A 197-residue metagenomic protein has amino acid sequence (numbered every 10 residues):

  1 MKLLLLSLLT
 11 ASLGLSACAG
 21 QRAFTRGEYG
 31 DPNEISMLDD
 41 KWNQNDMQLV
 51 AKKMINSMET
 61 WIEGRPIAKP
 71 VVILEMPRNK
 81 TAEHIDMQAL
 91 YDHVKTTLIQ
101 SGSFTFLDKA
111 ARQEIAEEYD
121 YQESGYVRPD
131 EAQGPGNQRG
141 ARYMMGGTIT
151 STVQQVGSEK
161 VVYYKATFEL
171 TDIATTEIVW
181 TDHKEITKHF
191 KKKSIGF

Functional and structural regions predicted by a protein language model:
L4-L13: Sec-dependent N-terminal signal peptides
L15-A17: C-terminal motif of bacterial Sec signal peptides marking the signal peptidase cleavage site
A19-G27, R142-F190, S194: Amphipathic beta-strand/beta-sheet edge segments enriched in Tyr/Trp
A19-S103, I195-F197: A structural "domain/chain start" motif
A82, Q88-D92, S101, L107-V156: Short, solvent-exposed, polar/charged sequence segments at loop or secondary-structure edges
G125-Y126, K192-F197: Short, surface-exposed secondary-structure junctions/capping segments
